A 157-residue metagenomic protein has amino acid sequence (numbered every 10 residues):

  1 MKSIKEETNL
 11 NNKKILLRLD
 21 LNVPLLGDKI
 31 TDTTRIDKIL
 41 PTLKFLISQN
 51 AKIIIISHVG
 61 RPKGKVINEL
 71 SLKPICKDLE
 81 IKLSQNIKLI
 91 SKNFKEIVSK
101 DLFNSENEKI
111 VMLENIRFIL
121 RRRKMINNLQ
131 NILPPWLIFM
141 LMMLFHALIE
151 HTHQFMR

Functional and structural regions predicted by a protein language model:
M1-R157: Active-site loop-to-helix "anion-binding N-cap" substructures in soluble metabolic enzymes
